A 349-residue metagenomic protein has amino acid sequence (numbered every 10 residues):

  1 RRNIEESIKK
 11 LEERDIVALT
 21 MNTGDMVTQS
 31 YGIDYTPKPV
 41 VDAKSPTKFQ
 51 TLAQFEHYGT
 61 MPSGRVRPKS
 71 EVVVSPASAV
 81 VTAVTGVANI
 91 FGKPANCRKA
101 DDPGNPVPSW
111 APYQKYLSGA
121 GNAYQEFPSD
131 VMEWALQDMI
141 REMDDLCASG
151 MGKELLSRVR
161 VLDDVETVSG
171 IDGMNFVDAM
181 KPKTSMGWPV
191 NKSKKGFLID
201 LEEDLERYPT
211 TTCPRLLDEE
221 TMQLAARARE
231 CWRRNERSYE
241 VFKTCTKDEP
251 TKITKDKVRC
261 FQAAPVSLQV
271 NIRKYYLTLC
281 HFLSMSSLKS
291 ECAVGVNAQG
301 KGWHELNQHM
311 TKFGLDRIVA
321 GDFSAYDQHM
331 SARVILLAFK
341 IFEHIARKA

Functional and structural regions predicted by a protein language model:
R1-A349: Viral RNA-dependent RNA polymerase
